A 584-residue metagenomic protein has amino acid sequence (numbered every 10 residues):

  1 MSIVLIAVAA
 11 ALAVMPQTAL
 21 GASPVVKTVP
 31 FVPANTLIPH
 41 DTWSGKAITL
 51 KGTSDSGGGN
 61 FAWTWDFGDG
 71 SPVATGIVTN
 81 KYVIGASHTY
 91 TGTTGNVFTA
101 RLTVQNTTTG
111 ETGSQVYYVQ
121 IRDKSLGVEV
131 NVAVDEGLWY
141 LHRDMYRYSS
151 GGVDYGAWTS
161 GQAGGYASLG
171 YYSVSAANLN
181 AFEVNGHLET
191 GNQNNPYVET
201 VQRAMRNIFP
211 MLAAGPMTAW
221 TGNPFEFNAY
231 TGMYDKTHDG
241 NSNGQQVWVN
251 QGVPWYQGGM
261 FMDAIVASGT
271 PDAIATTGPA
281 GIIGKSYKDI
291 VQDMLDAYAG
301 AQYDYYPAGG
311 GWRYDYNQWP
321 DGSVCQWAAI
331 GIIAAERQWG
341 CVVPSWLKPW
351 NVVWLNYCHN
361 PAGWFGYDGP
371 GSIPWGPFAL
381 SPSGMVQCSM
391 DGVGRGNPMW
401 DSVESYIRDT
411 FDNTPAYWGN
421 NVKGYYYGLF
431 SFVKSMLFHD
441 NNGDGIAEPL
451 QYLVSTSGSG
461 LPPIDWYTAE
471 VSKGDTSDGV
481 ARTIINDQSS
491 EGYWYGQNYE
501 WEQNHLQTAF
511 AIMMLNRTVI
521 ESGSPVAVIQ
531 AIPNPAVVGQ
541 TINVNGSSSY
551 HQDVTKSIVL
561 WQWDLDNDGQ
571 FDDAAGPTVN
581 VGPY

Functional and structural regions predicted by a protein language model:
M1-A22: Sec-dependent, cleavable N-terminal signal peptides
L20-K124, S522-Y584: Extracellular/lumenal mature domains of secreted and surface-exposed proteins
D123-D135, R147-Y148, D154-E199, A213-D296 (+2 more regions): An alpha-helical repeat/solenoid feature that recognizes helix-turn-helix modules
E136-R143: Compositionally biased low-complexity segments at domain edges in trafficked proteins and select soluble regulators
L141, Y148-S149: N-terminal segments that cap or nucleate solenoid repeat domains
